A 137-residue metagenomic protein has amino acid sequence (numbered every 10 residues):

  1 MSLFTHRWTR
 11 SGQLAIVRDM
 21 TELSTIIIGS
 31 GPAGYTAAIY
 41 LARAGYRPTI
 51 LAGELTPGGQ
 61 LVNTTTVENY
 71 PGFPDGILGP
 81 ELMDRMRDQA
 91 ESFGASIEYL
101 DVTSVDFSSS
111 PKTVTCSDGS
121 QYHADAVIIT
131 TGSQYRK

Functional and structural regions predicted by a protein language model:
F4-W8, Q13-I28, A44, T49 (+2 more regions): FAD-binding core/adjacent interface of flavoenzyme oxidoreductases
G29-A33: Glycine-rich Rossmann-fold phosphate-binding loop(s) that bind the pyrophosphate of adenine dinucleotide cofactors
G34, P57, G76-G79, K137: Flexible, glycine-rich phosphate/dinucleotide-binding loops and adjacent beta-alpha linkers at cofactor/substrate
L41: Aromatic pocket-lining residues of Rossmann-like dinucleotide-binding sites
L51-N63: N-terminal glycine-rich anion-binding loops that anchor highly charged ligand groups
V62-Q121: N-terminal Rossmann-like dinucleotide/flavin-binding domain of flavoprotein oxidoreductases that bind FAD/FMN
